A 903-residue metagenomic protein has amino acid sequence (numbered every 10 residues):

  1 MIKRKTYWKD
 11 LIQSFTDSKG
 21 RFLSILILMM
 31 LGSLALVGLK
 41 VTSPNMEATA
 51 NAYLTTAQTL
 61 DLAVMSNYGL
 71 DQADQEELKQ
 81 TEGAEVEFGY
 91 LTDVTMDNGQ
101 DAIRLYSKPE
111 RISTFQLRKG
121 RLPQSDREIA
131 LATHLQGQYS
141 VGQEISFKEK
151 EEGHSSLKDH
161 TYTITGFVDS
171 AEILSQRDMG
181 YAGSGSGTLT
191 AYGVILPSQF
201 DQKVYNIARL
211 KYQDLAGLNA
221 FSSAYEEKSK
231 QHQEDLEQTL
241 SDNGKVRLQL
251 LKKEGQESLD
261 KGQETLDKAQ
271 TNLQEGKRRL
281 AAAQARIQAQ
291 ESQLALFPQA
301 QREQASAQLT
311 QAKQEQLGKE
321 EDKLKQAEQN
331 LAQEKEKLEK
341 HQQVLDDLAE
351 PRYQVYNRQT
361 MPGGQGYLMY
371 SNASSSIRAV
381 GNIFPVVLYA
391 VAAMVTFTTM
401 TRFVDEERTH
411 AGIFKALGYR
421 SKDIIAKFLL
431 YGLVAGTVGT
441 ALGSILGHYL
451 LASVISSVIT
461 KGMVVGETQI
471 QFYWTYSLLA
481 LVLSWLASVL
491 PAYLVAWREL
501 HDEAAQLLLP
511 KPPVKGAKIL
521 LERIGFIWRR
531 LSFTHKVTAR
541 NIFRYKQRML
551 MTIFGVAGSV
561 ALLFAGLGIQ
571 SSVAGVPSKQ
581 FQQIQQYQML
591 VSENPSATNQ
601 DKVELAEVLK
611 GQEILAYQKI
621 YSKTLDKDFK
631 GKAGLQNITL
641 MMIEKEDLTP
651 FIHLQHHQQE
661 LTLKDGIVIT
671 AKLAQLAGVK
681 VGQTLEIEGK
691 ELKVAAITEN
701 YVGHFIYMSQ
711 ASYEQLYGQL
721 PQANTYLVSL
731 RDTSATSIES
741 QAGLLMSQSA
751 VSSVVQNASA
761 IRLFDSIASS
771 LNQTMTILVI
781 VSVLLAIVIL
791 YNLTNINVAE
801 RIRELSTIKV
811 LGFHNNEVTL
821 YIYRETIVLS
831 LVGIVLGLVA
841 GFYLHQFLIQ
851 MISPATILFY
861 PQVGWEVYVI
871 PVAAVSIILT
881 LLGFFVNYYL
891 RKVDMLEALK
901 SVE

Functional and structural regions predicted by a protein language model:
M1-L34, A48, L429, A517-G558 (+4 more regions): N-terminal Sec/SRP start-transfer signal
I2-A390, S421, V576, Q580-M589 (+2 more regions): Membrane transport/envelope proteins' first extracytoplasmic loop
K3-K5, L500-I519, Y888-E903: Short cytosolic juxtamembrane segments of multi-pass membrane proteins
D10, T16-S18, M394-L433, N772 (+1 more regions): Interfacial "coupling" helices/loops that link adjacent transmembrane helices in transporter permeases
D17-N45, D61, L433, A441 (+3 more regions): Short, strongly hydrophobic transmembrane alpha-helices
F397-G412, L433-V465, W474-H501, T794 (+3 more regions): Small-residue-rich transmembrane alpha-helices
F533-D665, A671-K672, V681: Juxtamembrane segments of multi-pass membrane proteins
N724-S729, S740-L744, Q748-Q850, P854-F885 (+1 more regions): C-terminal transmembrane helical bundles of large multi-pass transporters and their helix-start/helix-kink determinants
